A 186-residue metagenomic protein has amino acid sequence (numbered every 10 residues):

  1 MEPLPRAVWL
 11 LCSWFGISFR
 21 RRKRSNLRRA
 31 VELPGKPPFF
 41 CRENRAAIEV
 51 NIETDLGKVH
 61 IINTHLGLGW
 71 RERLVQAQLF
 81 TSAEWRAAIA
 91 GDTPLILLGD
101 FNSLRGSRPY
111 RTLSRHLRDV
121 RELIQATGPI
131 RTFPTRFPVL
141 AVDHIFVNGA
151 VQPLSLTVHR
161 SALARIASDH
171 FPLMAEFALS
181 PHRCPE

Functional and structural regions predicted by a protein language model:
M1-E2, G57, Q78-S82, A178-E186: N-terminal, active-site-proximal structural segment of metallo-dependent hydrolase catalytic domains
M1-K58, T157: Structured beta-strand-rich core segments of catalytic domains in phosphoester-bond hydrolases
L4, W70-E72, R165-A167: Solvent-exposed loop/turn segments connecting transmembrane beta-strands in outer-membrane beta-barrel proteins
L10-C12, A47-N51, N63, H144-I145 (+1 more regions): Conserved hydrophobic/aromatic beta-strand scaffold that supports enzyme active sites
I17, E84-I96, N102-E186: Metal-dependent phosphoester-hydrolase catalytic domains
F40, W70-R71, R136: Acidic-and-aromatic substrate-binding clefts and catalytic sites of carbohydrate-active enzymes
A47-T54, K58-I62, L74-L98, P109-Y110: His/acidic metal-ligating clusters that form di-metal
L66-L68, S103: Short, glycine/acidic-enriched loop or turn micro-motifs at the edges of active sites
